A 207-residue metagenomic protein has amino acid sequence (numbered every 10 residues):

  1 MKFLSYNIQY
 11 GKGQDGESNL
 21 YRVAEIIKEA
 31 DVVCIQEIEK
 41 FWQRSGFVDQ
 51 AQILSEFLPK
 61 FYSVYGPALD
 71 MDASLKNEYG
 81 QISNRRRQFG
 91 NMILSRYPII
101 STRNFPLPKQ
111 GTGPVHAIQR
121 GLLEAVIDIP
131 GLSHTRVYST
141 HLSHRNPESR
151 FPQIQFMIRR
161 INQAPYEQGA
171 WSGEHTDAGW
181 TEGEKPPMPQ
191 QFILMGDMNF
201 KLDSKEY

Functional and structural regions predicted by a protein language model:
M1-V32, E56-F57, D72-Y207: Active-site regions of metal-assisted phosphoester/phosphodiester hydrolases, unifying DNase/endonuclease modules
I8, I38, A68: Active-site loop/turn elements of alpha/beta-hydrolase fold enzymes, especially the short glycine-/histidine-rich
V33-C34, S55, V64-Y65: Short, conserved beta-strand segments within well-ordered enzyme catalytic domains that often line or immediately flank
Q36, G66, F105: Conserved residues at the C-terminal ends of beta-strands
E37-W42, F200: Active-site neighborhood of divalent metal-dependent phosphoester/pyrophosphate hydrolases
F41-I53: Membrane-embedded segments
I53, Y62, I93: Conserved beta-strand positions that form and line the central face of beta-propeller blades
K60-S74: A short, structured active-site edge motif that brings together acidic residues
